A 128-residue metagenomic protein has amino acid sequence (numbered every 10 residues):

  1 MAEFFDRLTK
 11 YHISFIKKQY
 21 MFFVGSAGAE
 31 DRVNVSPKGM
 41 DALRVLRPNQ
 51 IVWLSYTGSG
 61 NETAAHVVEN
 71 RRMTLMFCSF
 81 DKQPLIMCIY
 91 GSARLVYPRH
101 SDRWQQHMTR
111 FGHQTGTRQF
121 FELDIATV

Functional and structural regions predicted by a protein language model:
M1-V128: Binding-site signature for planar aromatic cofactors or substrates
